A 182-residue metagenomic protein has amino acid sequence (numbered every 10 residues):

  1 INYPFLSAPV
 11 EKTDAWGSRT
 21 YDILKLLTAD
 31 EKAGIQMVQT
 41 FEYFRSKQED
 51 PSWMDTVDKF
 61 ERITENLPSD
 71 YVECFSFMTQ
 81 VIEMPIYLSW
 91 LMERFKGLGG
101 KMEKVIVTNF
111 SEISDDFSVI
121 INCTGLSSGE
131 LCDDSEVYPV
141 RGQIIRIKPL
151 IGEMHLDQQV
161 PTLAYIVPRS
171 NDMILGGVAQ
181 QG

Functional and structural regions predicted by a protein language model:
I1-G17: Conserved N-terminal glycine-rich FAD pyrophosphate-binding loop of Rossmann-like flavoproteins
I1-N2, G34, T124-G182: Active-site substrate-recognition segment that forms the wall of the catalytic cavity or substrate channel
R19-L98: Flavin (FAD/FMN) cofactor-binding and adjacent substrate-gating region of FAD-dependent oxidoreductase domains
T79-I82, V107-T108, G125-S128, Q180: Short acidic/polar capping segments at secondary-structure boundaries
G100-D115: A conserved short coil-to-beta-strand element within the FAD-binding core of flavoproteins
D115-G125: Short hydrophobic core segments
